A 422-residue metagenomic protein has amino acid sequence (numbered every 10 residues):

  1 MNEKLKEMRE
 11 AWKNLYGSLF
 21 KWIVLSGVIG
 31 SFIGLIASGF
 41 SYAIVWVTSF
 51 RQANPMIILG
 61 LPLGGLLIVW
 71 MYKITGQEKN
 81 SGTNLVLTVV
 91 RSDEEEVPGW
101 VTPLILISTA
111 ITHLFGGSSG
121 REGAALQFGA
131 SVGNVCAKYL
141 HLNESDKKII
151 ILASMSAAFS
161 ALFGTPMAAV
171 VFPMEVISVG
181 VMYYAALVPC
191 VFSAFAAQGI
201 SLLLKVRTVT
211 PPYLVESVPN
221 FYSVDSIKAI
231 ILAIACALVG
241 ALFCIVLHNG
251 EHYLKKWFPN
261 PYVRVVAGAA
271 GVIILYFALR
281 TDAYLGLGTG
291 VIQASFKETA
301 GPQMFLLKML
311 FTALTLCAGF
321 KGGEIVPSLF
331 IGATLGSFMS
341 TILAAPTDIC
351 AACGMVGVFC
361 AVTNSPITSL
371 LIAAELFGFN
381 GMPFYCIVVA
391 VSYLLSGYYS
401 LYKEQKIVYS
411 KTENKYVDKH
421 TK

Functional and structural regions predicted by a protein language model:
M1-K422: Alpha-helical transmembrane segments and immediately membrane-proximal extracytoplasmic
